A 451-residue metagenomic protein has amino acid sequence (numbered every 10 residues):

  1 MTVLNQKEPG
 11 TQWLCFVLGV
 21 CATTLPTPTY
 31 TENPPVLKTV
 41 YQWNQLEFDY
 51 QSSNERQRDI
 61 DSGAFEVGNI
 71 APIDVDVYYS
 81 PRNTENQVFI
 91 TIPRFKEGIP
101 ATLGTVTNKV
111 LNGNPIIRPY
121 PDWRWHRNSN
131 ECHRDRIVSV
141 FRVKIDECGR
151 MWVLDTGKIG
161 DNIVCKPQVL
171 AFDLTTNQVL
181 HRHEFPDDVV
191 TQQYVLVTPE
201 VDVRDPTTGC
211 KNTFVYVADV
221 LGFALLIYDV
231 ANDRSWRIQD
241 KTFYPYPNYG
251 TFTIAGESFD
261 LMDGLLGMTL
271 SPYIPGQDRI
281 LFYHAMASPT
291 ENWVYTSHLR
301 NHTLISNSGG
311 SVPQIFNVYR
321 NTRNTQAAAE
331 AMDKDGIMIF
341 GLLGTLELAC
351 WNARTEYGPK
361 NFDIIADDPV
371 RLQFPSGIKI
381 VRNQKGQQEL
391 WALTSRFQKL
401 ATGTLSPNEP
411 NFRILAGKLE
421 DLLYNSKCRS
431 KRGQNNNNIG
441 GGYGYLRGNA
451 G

Functional and structural regions predicted by a protein language model:
P28-E66, N83-R127, D161-N162, F172-T175: Beta-propeller domains
E66-E85, S129-M151, V189-V215, Y244-L281 (+4 more regions): Beta-rich, blade/repeat-based domains predominating in secreted/periplasmic proteins but also intracellular
F95-I99, D161-K166, V220-L221, M286-A287 (+2 more regions): Short, solvent-exposed loop/turn segments at conserved positions within beta-propeller repeat blades
T102-K109, K166-N177, Y228, P407-D421: Beta-propeller blade signature
T107-N112, V230-S235, V294-N307, N352-Y357 (+1 more regions): Short loop/turn segments immediately following beta-strands, especially the blade-tip and inter-blade linker loops
K109-M151, T156-K158, H183-D187: Blade-loop segments of beta-propeller domains
G113-R127, L180-F185, W236-G250, H302-Y319 (+2 more regions): Beta-propeller fold detector
G377-G451: Blade-level signature of beta-propeller repeat domains, shared across WD40, Kelch, NHL, RCC1 and BNR/Asp-box propellers
